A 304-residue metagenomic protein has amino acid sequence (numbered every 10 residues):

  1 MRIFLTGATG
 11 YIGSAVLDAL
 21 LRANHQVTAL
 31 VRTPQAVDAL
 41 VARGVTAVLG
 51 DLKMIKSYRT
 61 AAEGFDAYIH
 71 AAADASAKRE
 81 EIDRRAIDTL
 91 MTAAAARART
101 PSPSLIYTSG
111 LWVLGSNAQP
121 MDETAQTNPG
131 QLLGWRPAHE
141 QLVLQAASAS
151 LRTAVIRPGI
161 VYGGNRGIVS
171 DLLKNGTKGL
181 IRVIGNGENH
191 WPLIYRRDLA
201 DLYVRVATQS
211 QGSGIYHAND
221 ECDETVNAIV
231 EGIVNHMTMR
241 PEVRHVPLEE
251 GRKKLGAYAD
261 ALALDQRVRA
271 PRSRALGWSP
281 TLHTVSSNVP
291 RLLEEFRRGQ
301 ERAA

Functional and structural regions predicted by a protein language model:
R2, L202-Y258, R297-A304: Mid/C-terminal beta-alpha module of Rossmann-like enzyme folds, strongest in SDR-family dehydrogenases/epimerases
I3-H25: N-terminal Rossmann NAD(P)H-binding glycine-rich loop of SDR-like oxidoreductase domains
S57, A61-I106: NAD(P)-cofactor binding segment of oxidoreductase domains
D88-L132: Conserved Rossmann-fold NAD(P)-dependent oxidoreductase catalytic core, especially the SDR/UDP-sugar
P137, V161-L173, V206-Y216, C222: Glycine/proline-rich active-site loop of Rossmann-fold NAD(P)-dependent oxidoreductases
E140-G164: Conserved beta-loop-beta element that borders a ligand/cofactor-binding pocket
K174-I194: A conserved pocket-lining segment of Rossmann-fold NAD(P)-dependent short-chain dehydrogenase/reductase
H283-A304: Amphipathic terminal alpha-helices
